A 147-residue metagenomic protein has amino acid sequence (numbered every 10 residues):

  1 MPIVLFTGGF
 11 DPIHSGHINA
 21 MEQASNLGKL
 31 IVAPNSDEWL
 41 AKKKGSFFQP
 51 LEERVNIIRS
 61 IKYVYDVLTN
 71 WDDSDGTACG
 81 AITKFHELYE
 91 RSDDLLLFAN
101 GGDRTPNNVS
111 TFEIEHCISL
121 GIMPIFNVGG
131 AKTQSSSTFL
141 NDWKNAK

Functional and structural regions predicted by a protein language model:
M1-K147: Nucleotidyltransferase catalytic core that binds NTPs
